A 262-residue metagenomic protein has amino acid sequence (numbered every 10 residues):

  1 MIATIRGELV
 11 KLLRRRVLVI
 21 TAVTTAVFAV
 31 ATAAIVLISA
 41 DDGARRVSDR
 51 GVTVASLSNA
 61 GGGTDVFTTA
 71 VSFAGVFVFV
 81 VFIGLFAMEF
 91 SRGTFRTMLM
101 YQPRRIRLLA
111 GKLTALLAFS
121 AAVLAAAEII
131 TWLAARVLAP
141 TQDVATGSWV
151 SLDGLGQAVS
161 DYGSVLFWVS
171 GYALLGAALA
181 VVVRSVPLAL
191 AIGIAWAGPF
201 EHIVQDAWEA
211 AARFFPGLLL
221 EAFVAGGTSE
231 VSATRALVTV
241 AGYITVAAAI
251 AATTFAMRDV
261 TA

Functional and structural regions predicted by a protein language model:
M1-V27, R184: Aromatic- and glycine-rich beta-strand/loop motifs that create alpha-glucan
K11, A87, M98-M100, G176 (+1 more regions): Helix-capping/transition residues at the boundaries of transmembrane alpha-helices and the short helical linkers
V17, R104-I106, A110, S185-L188: Membrane-helix interface segments
L18, A22-I83, L109-V181, P199-H202 (+2 more regions): Secretory targeting signals
A22, R96, L109, L190-A191: Hydrophobic/aromatic positions within or immediately flanking transmembrane alpha-helices of multi-pass small-molecule
F82-Y101, R105-I106: Transmembrane helix boundary and interhelical loop/hinge segments in multi-pass membrane proteins
W208-T228: Short hydrophobic, aromatic-rich alpha-helical segments embedded in or entering the lipid bilayer of multi-pass
G242-A262: Junction motif at the cytosolic side of a transmembrane helix
